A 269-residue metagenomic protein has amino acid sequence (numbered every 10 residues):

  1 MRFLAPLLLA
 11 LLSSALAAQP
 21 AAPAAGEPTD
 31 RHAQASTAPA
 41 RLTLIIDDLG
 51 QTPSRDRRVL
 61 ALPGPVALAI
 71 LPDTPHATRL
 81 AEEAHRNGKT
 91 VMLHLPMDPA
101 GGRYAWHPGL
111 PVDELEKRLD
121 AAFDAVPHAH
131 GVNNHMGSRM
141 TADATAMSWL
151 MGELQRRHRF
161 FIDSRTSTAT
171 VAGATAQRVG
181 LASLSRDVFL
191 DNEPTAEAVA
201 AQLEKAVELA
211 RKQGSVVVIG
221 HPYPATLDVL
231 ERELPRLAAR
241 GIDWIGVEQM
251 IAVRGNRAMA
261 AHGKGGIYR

Functional and structural regions predicted by a protein language model:
F3-L4, L8, A17-R269: Catalytic-site microenvironment of enzymes that process N-acetyl-hexosamine-containing cell-wall polysaccharides
